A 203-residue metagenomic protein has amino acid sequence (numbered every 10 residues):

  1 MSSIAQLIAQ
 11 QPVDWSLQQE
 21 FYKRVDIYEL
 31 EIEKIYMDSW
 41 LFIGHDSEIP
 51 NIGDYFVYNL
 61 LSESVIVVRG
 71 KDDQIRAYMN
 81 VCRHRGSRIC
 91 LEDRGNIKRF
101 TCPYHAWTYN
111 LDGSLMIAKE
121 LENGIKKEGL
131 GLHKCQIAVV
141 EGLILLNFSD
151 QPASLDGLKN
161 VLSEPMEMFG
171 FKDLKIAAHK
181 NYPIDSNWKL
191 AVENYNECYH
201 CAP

Functional and structural regions predicted by a protein language model:
M1-Q74, T108-P203: Rieske [2Fe-2S] iron-sulfur-binding subdomain
Y55, R76-M79, R99: Residues immediately within or flanking Cys/His clusters that coordinate Zn2+ in small zinc-binding modules
R69, M79-V81: Residue-level signal for short segments within beta-strands and strand-turn junctions of well-structured beta-sheet
C82, C102: Short cysteine-rich clusters marking metal-coordination/redox-active sites
I89-D93, N110-G113: Short Cys/His-rich "knuckle" micro-motifs
E92-K98, I125-G129: Short linker/helix segments within small regulatory modules
